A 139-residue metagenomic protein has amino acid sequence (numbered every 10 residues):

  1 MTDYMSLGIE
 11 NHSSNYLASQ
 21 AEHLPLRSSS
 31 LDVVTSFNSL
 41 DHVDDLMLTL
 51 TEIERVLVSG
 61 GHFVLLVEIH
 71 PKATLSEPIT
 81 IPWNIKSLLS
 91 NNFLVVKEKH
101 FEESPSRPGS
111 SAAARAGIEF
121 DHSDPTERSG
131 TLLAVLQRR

Functional and structural regions predicted by a protein language model:
M1-H23: Class I SAM-dependent methyltransferase SAM/SAH-binding core
S19-V34: A short acidic, Gly/Pro-enriched loop at the edge of an enzyme's catalytic core that lines a small-molecule cofactor
D32-D44: A short SAM/SAH-binding and catalytic strip from SAM-dependent methyltransferases
D44, V58, S90: Short conserved AdoMet
M47-S59: A short glycine-rich, Lys/Arg-flanked "PGG" loop and its adjoining helix->strand segment in the class I
G60-E68: Conserved beta-strand signature within the Rossmann-like core of class I S-adenosyl-L-methionine
H70, T74-S104: Conserved Class I S-adenosyl-L-methionine
S106-R139: Core SAM-dependent methyltransferase catalytic element
